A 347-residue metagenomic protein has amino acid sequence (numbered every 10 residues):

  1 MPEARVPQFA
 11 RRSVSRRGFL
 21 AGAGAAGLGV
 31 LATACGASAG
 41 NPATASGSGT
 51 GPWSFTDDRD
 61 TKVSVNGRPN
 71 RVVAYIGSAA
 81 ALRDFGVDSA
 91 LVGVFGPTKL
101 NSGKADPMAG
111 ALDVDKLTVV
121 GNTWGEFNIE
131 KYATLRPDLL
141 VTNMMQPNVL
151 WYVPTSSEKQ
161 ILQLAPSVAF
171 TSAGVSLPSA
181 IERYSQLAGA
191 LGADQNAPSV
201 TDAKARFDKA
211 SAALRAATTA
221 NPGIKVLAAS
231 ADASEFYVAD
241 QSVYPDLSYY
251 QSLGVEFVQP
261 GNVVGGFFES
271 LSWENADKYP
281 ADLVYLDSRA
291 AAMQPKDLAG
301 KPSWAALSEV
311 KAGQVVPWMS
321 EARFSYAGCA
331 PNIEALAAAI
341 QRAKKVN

Functional and structural regions predicted by a protein language model:
M1-V14, A23-T33: N-terminal secretory signal peptides
C35-A45: Bacterial lipoprotein signal-peptidase II cleavage site
A43-D88, P97-L100, I340-N347: Extracytoplasmic low-complexity, Pro/Thr/Ser/Ala/Gly-rich segments that lie immediately after a secretion/anchoring
Y75-K131, L135, M145-L150: A short, structured surface patch at a secondary-structure boundary
T98-G103, Q146-S156, A169-L187, G223-L247 (+1 more regions): Extracytoplasmic ligand-binding site segments that recognize negatively charged/polar headgroups
K159-D232, A322, Y326-N347: Extracytoplasmic substrate-binding proteins
Q163, S179-A180, N275-N347: Structured C-terminal subdomain patch of bacterial secreted/periplasmic proteins
D240-F267: Alpha-helical, coiled-coil/dimerization segments enriched in small aliphatic residues
